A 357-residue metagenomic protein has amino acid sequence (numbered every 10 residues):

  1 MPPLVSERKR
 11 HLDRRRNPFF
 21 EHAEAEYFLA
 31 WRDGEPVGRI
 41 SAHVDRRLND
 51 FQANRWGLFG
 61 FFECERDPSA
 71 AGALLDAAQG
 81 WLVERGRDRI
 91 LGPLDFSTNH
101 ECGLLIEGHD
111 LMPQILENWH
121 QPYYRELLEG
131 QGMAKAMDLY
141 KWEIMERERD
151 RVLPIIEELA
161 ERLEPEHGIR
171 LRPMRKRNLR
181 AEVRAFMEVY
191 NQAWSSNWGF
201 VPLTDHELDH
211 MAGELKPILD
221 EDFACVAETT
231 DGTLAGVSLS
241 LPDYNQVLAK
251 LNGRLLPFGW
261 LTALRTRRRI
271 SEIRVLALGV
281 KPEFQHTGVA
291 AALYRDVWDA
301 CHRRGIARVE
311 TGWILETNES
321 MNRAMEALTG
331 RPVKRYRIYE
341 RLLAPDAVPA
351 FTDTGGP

Functional and structural regions predicted by a protein language model:
M1-D33, I40-F51, P173-V280: A conserved beta-strand-loop-helix scaffold within acyl/acetyltransferase catalytic domains
V44-R47, A249-K250, L264, R269 (+3 more regions): Alpha-helical subdomain
R46-N49, T98-H100, R149, D209-H210 (+5 more regions): Flexible loop/turn segments at secondary-structure boundaries
D50-G132, L251-L328: Acyl-donor binding region in acyl/amide transferases
L91, E143, V226, L239 (+1 more regions): Short beta-strand segments
N118-G199: Acyltransferase donor/substrate-recognition loop-hinge adjacent to the catalytic core
W142-L159, R337-P357: C-terminal "cap" of GNAT-fold acetyltransferases
